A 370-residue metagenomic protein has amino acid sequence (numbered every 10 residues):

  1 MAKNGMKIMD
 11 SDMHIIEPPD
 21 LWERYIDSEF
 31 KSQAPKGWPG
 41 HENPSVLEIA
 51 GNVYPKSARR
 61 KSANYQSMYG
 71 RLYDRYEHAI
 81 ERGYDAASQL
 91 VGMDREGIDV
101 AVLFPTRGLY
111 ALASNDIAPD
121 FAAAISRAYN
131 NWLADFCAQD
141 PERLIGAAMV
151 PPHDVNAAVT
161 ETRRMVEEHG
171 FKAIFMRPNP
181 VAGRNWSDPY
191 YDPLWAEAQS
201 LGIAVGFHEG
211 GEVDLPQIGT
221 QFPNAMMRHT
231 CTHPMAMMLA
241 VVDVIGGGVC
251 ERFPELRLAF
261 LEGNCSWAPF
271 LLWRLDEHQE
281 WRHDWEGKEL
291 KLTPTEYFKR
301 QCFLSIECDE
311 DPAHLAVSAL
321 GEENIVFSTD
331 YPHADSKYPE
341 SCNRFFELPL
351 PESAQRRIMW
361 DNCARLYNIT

Functional and structural regions predicted by a protein language model:
A2-M9, P18-L72, Y76-I80, Y84-V100 (+8 more regions): Mid-to-C-terminal alpha-helical segments outside catalytic/metal-binding sites
D12: Alpha/beta catalytic cores of group-transfer enzymes, especially the acyltransferase/condensing modules of polyketide
D20-E23, S114-N115, Q217-T220, F270-R274 (+3 more regions): Short aromatic-enriched loop/helix-cap "lid" or pocket-rim segments at secondary-structure transitions that line
Y73-E81, V91-N115, R143-P151, K172-M176: Divalent metal-dependent hydrolysis catalytic cores, especially in the metallo-beta-lactamase
D116-A118, T220-T230, E340-F346: Short glycine/proline- and charge-enriched loop/turn segments that cap or connect secondary-structure elements
D120-F136: Active-site-proximal gating segment of KS-fold condensing enzymes and close homologs
A124, C137-I145, V150, D154-N324: Catalytic pocket-lining loop regions of alpha/beta-barrel enzymes, especially the amidohydrolase/enolase/GH5 lineages
